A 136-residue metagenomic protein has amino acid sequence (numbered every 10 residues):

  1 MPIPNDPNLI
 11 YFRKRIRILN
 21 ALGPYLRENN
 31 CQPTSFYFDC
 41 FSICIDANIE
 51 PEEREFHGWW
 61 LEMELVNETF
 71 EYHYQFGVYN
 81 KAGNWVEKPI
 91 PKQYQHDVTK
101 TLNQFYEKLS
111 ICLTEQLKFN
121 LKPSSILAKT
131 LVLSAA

Functional and structural regions predicted by a protein language model:
M1-P24: N-terminal "first-domain core" detector
M1-P7, E52-W60, E64-N67, P123-A136: Contiguous hydrophobic segments
N8, F12, I49-E53, K88 (+1 more regions): Short, charged/polar micro-motifs that form catalytic or ligand-binding hotspots
P24-N67: Amphipathic, interaction-prone secondary-structure segments
E53-H96: Intrinsically disordered, low-complexity regulatory segments enriched in Ser/Thr/Pro and charged residues
V86-A136: Compositionally biased, intrinsically disordered linkers/stalks adjacent to structured regions
